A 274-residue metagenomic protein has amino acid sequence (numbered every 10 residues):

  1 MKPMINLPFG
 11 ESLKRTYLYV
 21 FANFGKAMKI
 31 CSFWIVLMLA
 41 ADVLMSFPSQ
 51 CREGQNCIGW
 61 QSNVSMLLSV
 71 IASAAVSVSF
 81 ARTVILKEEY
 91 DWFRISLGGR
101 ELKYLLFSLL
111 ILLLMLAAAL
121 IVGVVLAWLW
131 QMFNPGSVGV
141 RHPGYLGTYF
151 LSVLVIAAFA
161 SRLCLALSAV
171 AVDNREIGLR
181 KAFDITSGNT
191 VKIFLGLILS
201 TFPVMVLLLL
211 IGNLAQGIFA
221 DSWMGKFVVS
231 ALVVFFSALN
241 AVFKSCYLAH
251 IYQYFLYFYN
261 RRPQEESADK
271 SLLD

Functional and structural regions predicted by a protein language model:
M1-Q50, V153-D221, V233, R261: Nonpolar helix-loop interface/hinge motif
I5, R94, N240: Residue-level marker of regulatory loop/turn positions in helix-turn-helix DNA-binding domains and in histidine
G25-M28, E89-L114, K181: Interfacial transmembrane-helix boundary/kink motif in multi-pass membrane proteins
S32, S96, I121, I198-L199 (+1 more regions): Sparse recognition of residues in long alpha-helices and their boundaries
M38-S69, L116-A157, M205-A241, D269-D274: Membrane-helix interface segments in multi-pass membrane proteins
N56-W60, L68-A72, V76-D91, R162-R175 (+1 more regions): Juxtamembrane transition segments at transmembrane-helix termini in multipass membrane proteins
R100-V122, G188-L199: C-terminal halves and exits of single transmembrane alpha-helices
